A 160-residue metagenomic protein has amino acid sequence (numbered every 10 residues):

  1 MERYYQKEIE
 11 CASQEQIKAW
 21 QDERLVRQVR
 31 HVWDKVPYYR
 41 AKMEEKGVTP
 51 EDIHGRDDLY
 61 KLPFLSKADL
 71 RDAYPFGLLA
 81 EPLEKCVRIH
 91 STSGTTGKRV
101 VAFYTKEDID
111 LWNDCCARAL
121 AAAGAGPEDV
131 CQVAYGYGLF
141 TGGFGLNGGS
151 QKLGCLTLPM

Functional and structural regions predicted by a protein language model:
M1-S91, T96-D114, R118-A122, G126-E128: Nucleotide 5′-phosphate-binding alpha/beta core
K106-R118, V130-M160: AMP-binding/adenylate-forming
